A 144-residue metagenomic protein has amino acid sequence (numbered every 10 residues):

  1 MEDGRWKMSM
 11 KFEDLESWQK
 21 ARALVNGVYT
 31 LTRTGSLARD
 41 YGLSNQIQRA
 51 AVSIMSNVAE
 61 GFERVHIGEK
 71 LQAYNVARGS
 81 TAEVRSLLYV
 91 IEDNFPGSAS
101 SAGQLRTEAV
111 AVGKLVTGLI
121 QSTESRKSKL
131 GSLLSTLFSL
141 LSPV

Functional and structural regions predicted by a protein language model:
M1-V144: Short, C-terminally biased terminal segments at protein or domain edges
